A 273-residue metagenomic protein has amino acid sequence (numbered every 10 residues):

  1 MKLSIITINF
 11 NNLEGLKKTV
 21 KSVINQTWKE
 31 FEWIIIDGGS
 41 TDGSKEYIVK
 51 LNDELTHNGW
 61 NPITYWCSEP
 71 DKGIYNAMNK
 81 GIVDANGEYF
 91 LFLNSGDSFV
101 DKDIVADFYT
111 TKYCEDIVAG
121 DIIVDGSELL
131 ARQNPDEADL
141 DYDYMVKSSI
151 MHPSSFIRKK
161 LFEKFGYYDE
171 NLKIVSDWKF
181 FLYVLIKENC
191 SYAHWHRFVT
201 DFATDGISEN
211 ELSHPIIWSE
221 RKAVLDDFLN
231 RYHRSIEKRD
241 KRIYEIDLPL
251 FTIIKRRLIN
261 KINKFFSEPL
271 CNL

Functional and structural regions predicted by a protein language model:
M1-N25: N-proximal low-complexity "stem/linker" segments adjacent to membrane-targeting elements
M1-S4, E32, K179: Cell-envelope/extracellular polymer assembly enzymes that use nucleotide-activated donors
T19, S68-A85: Glycine-rich, basic loop-to-helix element that forms the pyrophosphate-binding segment of sugar-nucleotide handling
K29, D37-I48, N94, S98: A conserved acidic beta->alpha catalytic loop
F90: Short aromatic/hydrophobic "clamp" motif used to bind/position activated sugar donors
S98, K102-A131: Conserved donor NDP-sugar-binding/catalytic core segment of glycosyltransferases
R132-V224: Conserved nucleotide-sugar donor-binding catalytic segment
L229-L273: Membrane-proximal basic amphipathic "stem/tether" segments
